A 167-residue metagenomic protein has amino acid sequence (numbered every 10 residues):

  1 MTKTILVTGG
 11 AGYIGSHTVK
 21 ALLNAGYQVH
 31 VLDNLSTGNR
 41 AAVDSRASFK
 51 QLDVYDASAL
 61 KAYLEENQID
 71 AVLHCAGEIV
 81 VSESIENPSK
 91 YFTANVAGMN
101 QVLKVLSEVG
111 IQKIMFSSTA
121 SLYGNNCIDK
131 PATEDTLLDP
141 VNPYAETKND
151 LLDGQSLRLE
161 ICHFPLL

Functional and structural regions predicted by a protein language model:
M1-L167: N-terminal Rossmann-like NAD(P)+-binding domain of SDR-like oxidoreductases, especially those catalyzing
